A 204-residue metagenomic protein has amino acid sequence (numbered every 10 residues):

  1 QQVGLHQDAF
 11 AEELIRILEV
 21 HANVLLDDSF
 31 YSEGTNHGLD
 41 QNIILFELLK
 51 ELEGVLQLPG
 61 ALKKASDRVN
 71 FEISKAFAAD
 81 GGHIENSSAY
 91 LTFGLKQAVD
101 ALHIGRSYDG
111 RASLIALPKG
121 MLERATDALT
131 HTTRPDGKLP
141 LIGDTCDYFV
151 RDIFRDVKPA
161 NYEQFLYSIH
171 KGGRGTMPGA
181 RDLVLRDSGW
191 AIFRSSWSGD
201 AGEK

Functional and structural regions predicted by a protein language model:
Q1-E123: Aromatic-lined, polymer-binding surfaces characteristic of secreted/periplasmic polysaccharide-degrading enzymes
G82-K204: Carbohydrate-active enzyme catalytic cores, enriched for enzymes that act on polyanionic acidic polysaccharides
